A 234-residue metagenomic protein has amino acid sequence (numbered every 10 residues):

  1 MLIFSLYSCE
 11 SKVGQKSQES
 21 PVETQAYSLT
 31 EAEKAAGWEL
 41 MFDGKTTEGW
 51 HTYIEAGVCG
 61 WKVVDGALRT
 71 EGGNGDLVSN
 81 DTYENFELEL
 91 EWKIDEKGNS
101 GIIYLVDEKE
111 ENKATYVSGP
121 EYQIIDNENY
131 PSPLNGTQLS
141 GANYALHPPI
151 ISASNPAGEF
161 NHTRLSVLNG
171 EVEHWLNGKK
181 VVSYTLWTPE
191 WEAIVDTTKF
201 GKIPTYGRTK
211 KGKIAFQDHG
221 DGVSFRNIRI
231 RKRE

Functional and structural regions predicted by a protein language model:
C9-E234: Carbohydrate-interacting regions of secretory-pathway proteins
